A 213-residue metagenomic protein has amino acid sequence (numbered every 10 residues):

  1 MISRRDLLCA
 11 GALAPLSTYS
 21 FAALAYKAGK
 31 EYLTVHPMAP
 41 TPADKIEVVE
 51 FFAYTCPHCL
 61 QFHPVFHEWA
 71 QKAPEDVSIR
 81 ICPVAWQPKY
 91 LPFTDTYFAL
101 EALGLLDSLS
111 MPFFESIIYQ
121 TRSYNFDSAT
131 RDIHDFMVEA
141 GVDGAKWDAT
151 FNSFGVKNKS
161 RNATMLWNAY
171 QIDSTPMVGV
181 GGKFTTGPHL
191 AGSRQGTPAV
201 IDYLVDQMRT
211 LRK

Functional and structural regions predicted by a protein language model:
I2, D6-P88, D206-K213: Extracytoplasmic thiol/disulfide redox context detector
E47-E50, Q61, V65-E68, L91-D95 (+6 more regions): Extracytoplasmic/secreted proteins, especially bacterial periplasmic and envelope-associated proteins
Y54-H58, A85-K89, S116-Y119, V156 (+1 more regions): Solvent-exposed loop/turn segments at secondary-structure junctions within structured extracellular/periplasmic domains
C59, K89-Y90, F126, L190 (+1 more regions): Alpha-helix N-cap/helix-start motif
Q61, H67, Q71-P74, F98-L105 (+6 more regions): Sec-exported extracytoplasmic/periplasmic mature domains
P74-L103, D107-V138: Structural microenvironment flanking redox-active thiols in thiol-disulfide oxidoreductases
V138-K213: C-terminal cap of thioredoxin/glutaredoxin-like
